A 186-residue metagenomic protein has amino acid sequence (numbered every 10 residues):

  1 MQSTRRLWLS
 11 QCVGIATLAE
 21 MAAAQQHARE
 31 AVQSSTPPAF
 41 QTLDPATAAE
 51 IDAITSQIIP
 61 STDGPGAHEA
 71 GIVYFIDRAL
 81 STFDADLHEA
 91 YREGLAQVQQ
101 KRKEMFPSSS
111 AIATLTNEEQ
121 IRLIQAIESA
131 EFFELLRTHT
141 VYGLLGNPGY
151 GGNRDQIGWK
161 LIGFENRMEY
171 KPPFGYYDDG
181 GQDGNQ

Functional and structural regions predicted by a protein language model:
M1, P60, G64, Q125-E128: Amphipathic alpha-helical interaction elements
Q2-L7, A16-A53: C-terminal segment of N-terminal export signals and the immediately downstream linker at the start of the mature
T36-T42, I59-S61, S81-E93: A ubiquitous short alpha-helical element
A48-A53, G71-Q186: Mature-region segments of soluble proteins
A49-P65: N-terminal secretory signal peptides
G66-A70: A glycine-rich, aromatic-flanked flexible loop/lid motif
